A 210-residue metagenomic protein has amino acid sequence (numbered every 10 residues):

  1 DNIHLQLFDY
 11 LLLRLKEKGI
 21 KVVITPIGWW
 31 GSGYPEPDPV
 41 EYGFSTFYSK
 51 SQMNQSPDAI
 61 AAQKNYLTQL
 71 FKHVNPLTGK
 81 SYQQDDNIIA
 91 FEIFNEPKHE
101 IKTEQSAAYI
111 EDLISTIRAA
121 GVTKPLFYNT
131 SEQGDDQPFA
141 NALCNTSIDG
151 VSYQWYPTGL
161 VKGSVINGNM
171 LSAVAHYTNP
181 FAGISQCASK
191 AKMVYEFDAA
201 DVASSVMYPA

Functional and structural regions predicted by a protein language model:
D1-T146: Active-site mouth of glycoside hydrolases
E104-A107, A119, P125-N129, G134-D201: Glycoside hydrolase catalytic-domain groove-lining segments
A203-M207: A short acidic (Asp/Glu
A210: Aromatic- and carboxylate-lined catalytic core of secreted/periplasmic carbohydrate-active enzymes
